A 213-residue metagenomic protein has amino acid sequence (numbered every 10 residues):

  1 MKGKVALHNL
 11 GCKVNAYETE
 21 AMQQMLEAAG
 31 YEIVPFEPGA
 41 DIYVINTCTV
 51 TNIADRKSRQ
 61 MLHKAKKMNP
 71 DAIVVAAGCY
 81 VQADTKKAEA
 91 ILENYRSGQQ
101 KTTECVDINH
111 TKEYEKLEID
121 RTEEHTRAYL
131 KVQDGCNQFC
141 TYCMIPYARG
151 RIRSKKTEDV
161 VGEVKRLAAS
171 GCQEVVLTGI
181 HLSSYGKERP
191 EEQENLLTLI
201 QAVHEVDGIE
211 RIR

Functional and structural regions predicted by a protein language model:
M1-Y185, Q201: Proteins enriched for Cys/Gly/acidic motifs involved in redox and nucleic-acid/cofactor modification
E192-I212: Alpha-helix-loop-beta-strand connector modules within alpha/beta enzyme cores
